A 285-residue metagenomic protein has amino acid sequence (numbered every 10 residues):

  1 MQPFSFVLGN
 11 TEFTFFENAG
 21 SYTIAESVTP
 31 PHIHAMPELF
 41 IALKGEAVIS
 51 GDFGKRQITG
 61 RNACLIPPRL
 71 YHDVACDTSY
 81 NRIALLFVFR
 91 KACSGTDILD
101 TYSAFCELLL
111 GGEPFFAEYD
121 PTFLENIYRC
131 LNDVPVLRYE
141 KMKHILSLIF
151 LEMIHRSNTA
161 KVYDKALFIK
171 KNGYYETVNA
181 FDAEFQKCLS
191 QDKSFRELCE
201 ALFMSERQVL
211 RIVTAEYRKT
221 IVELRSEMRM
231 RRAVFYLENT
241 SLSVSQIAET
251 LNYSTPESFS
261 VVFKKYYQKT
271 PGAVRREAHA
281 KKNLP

Functional and structural regions predicted by a protein language model:
M1-G20, Y71-N132, L151, H155-K161: A hydrophobic/aromatic-rich effector-binding and dimerization subdomain of bacterial HTH-type transcriptional regulators
M1-T59, D77, S258, N283-P285: Generic protein-terminus/edge-of-domain signal
I58-Y71: Conserved metal-binding segment of the jelly-roll/cupin
R61, Q208-V213, S258-F263: Short hydrophobic/aromatic patch on the recognition helix
L110-F116, P135-K141, L151-L202, A215-E227: Short, Lys/Arg-enriched, Trp-marked, Pro/Gly-tolerant hinge/linker segments that flank
S190-Q191, A201, N239, L251 (+1 more regions): Helix-turn-helix/winged-helix DNA-binding modules
R196, T214-E257, R276-P285: Terminal helix-turn-helix DNA-binding modules in bacterial transcription factors
A201, S205-E206, S254-T255: Short coil turns linking two alpha-helices in DNA-binding domains
